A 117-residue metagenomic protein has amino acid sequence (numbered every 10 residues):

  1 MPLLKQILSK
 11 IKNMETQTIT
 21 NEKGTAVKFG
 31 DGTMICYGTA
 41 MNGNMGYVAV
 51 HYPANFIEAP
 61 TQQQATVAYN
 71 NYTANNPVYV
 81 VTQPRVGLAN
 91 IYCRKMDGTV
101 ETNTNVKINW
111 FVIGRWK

Functional and structural regions predicted by a protein language model:
M1-I35: Glycine-rich, low-complexity segments
G24, F29-K117: Extracellular attachment/recognition segments
